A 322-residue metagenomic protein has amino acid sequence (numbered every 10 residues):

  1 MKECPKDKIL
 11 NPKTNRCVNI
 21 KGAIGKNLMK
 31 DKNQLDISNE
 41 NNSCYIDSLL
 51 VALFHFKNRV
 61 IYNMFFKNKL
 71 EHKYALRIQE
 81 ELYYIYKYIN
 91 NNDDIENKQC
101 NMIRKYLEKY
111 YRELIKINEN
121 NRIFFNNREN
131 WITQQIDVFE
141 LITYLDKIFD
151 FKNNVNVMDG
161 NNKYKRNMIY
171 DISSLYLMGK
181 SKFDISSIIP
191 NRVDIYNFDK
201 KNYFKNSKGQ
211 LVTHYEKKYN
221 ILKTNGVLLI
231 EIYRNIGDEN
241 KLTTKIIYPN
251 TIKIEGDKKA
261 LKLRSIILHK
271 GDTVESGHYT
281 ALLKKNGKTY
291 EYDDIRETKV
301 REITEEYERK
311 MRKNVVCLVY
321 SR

Functional and structural regions predicted by a protein language model:
M1-D31: Arg/Lys-rich, low-complexity, intrinsically disordered basic segments
K32-R322: UBL (ubiquitin/ubiquitin-like) substrate-recognition surfaces within cysteine isopeptidase catalytic folds
